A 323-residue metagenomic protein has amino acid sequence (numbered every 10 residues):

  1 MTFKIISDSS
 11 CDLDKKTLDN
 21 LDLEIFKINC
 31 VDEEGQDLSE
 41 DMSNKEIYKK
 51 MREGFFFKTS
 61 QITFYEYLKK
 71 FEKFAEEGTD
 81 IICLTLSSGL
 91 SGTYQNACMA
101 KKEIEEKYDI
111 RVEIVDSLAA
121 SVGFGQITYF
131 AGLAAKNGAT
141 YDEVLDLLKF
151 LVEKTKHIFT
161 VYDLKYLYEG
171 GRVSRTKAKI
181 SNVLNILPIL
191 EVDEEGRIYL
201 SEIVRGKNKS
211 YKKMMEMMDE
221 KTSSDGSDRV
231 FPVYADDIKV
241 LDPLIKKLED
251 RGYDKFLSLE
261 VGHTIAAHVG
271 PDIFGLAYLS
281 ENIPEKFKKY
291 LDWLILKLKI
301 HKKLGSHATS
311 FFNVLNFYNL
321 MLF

Functional and structural regions predicted by a protein language model:
F3, T79-C83, D228-V230: Generic beta-sheet signal
F3-I62, E66: N-terminal glycine-rich anion-binding loop in soluble enzyme alpha/beta folds
S7, T85, Y234: Short beta-strand/turn micro-motifs composed of small residues that flank or help shape donor/cofactor-binding pockets
S10-E24, N29-V31, L90-T93, A97-K102 (+3 more regions): Mixed-charge interfacial surface used for oligomerization/domain docking and macromolecular partner engagement
E66-A97: N-terminal glycine-rich phosphate/adenylate-binding segment common to multiple enzyme folds
T85, E113-I114: A glycine-rich beta-strand to alpha-helix segment that forms a phosphate/ribose-binding loop at ligand/cofactor sites
K299-N316, L322: Positively charged N-terminal leader segments that act as targeting/secretion signals
